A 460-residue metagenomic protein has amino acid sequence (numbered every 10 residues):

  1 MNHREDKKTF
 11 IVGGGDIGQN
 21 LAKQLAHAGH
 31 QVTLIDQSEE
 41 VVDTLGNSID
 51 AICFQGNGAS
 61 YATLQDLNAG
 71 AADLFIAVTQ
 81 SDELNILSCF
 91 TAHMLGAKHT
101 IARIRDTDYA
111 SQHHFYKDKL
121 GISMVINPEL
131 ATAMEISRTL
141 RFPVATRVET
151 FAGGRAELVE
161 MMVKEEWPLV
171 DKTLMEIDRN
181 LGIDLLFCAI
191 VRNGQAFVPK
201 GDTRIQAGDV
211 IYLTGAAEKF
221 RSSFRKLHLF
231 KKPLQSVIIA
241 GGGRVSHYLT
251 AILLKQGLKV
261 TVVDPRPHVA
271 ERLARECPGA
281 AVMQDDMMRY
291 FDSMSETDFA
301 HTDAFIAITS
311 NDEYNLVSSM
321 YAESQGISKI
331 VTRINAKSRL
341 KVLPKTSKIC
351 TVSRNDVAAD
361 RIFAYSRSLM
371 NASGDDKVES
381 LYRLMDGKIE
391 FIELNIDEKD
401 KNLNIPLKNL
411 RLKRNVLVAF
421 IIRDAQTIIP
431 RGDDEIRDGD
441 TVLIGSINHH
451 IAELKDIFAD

Functional and structural regions predicted by a protein language model:
M1-D460: Cytosolic regulatory regions of ion transport systems
